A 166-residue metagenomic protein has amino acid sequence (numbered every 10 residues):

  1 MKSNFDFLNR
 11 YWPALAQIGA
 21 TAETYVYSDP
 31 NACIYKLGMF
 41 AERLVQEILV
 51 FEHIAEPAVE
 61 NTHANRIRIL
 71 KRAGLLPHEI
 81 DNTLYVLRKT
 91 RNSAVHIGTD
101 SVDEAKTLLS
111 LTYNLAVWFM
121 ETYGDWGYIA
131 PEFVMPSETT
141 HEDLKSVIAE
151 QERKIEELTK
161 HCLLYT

Functional and structural regions predicted by a protein language model:
M1-N31: Charged alpha-helical initiation segments
N9-L15, A41, P57, V147 (+1 more regions): Ser/Thr/Pro-rich, acidic low-complexity intrinsically disordered regulatory segments
A14-Q17, T21, K36-M39, R43 (+5 more regions): Charged, amphipathic alpha-helical oligomerization/scaffolding segments
P30-E56: Hydrophobic alpha-helical packing segments in soluble, helical-rich domains
I34, E79-P131: Charge-enriched, short contiguous segments at helix-coil
I48-T90: Short, charged amphipathic alpha-helical segments flanked by flexible coils
V117-K160: Acidic, low-complexity intrinsically disordered segments
Y165-T166: Conserved small/polar residues in nucleotide/adenosyl-binding loops
